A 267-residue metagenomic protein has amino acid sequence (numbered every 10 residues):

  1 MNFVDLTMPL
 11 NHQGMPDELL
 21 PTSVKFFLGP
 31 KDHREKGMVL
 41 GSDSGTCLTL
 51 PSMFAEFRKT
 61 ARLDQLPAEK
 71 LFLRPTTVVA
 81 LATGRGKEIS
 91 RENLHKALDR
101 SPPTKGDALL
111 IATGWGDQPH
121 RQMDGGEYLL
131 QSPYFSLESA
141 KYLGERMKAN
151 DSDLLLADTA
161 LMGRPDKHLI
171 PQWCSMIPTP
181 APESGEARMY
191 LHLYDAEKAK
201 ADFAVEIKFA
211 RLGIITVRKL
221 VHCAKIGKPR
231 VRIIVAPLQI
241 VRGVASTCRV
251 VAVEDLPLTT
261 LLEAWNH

Functional and structural regions predicted by a protein language model:
M1-H267: Active-/binding-site microenvironments in catalytic and ligand-binding cores
